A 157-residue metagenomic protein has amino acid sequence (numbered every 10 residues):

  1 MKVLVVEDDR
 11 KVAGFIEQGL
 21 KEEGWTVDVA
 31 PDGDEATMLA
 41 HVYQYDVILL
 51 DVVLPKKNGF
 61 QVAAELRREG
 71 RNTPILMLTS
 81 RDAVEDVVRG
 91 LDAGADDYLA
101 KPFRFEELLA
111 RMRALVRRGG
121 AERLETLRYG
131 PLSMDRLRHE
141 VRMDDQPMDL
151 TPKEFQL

Functional and structural regions predicted by a protein language model:
M1-G119: N-terminal/domain-start alpha-helical segments
K2, R113-Q156: Short, Lys/Arg-enriched segments at the junction into DNA-binding effector domains of transcriptional regulators
